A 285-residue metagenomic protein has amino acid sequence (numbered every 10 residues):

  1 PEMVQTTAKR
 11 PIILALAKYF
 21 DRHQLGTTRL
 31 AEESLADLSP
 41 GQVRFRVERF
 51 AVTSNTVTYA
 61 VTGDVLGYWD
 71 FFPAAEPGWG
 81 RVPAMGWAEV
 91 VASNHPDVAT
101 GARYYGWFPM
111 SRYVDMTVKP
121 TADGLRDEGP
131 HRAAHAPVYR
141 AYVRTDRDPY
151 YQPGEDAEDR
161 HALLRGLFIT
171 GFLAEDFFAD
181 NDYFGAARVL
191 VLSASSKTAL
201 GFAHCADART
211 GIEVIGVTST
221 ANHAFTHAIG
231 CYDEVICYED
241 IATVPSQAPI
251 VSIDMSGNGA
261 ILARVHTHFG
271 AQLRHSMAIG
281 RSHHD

Functional and structural regions predicted by a protein language model:
A36-F50, D64-D115: Glycine-rich beta-strand-centered segment in the early N-terminal region that forms part of a ligand/cofactor-binding
T58-R81, D127-Y142: Aromatic- and Gly/Pro-rich amphipathic surface segment
W107-A187: NAD(P)H dinucleotide-binding glycine-rich loop of Rossmann-like/cofactor-binding domains, especially the beta1-alpha1
V189-S193: Conserved N-terminal Rossmann-fold NAD(P)-binding element of oxidoreductases
A199-L200: N-terminal Rossmann-fold NAD(P) dinucleotide-binding loop
D207-L262: Adenosine-nucleotide cofactor-binding segment
R264-D285: Glycine-rich phosphate-binding loop and adjacent beta-alpha segment of Rossmann(oid) nucleotide-cofactor-binding
